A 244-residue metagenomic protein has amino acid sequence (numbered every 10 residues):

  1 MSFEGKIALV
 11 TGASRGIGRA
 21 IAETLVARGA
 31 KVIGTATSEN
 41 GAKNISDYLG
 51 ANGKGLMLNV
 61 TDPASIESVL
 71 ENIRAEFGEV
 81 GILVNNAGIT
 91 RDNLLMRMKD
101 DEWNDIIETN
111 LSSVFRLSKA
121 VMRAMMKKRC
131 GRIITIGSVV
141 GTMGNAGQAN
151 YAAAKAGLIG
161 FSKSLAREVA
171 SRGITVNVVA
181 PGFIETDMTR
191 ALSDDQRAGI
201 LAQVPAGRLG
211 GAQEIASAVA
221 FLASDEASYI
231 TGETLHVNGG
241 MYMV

Functional and structural regions predicted by a protein language model:
I7, S14-R15: Conserved glycine-rich cofactor-binding loop
R28-N44: Conserved glycine-rich Rossmann-like NAD(P)H-binding loop of the short-chain dehydrogenase/reductase
L94-L95, K99-I107, T189, I200: Substrate-binding pocket helix/loop in short-chain dehydrogenase/reductase
S118, A154, S162: Active-site helix of classical SDR
R123, R167-S171, S228: Alpha-helical segment proximal to the catalytic Tyr-Lys
S138: Residue(s) in the substrate-gating loop at a strand-loop-helix junction that position the organic substrate next
A170, T175, I230-G232, N238: Short, small/polar-rich loop/turn modules that mediate ligand/substrate recognition or access, typified
